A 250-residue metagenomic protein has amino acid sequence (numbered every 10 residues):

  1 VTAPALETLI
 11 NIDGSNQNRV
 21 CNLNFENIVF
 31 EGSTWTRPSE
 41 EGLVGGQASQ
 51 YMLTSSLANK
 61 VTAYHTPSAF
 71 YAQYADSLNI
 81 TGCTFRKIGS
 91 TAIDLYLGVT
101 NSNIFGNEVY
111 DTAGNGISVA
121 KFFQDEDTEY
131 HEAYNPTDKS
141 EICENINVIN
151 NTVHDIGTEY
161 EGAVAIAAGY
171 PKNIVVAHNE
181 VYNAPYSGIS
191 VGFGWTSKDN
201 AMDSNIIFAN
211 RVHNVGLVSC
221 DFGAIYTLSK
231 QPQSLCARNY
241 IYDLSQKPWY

Functional and structural regions predicted by a protein language model:
V1-L6, N18-Y51, S55, N79: Residues embedded in well-ordered regular secondary structure
A3-D13, G42-G45, Q50-Y71, K87-Y96 (+5 more regions): Extracellular beta-strand/beta-solenoid scaffold signature
C21-G32, S56-L57, D76-S90, V99-G114 (+4 more regions): Right-handed parallel beta-helix
